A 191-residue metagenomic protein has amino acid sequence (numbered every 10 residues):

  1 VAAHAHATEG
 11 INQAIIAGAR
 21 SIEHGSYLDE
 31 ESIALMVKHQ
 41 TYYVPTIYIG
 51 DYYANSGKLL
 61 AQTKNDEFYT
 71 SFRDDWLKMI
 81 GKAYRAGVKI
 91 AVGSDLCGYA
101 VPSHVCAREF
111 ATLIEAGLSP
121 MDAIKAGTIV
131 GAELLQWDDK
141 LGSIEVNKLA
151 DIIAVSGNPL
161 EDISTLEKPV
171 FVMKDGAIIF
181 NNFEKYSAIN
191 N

Functional and structural regions predicted by a protein language model:
V1-D74, C97, G117-S119, L135 (+1 more regions): Active-site core of metal-dependent hydrolases
H4, G25, Y99-S103, S143 (+1 more regions): Alpha-helix N-cap/helix-start motif
A14, A54-N55, P102, S164-T165 (+1 more regions): Short glycine-/acidic-enriched loop or helix-start segments at secondary-structure transitions that form or flank
G18, K38-H39, A86-G87, L166-P169: Structured helix-beta-strand junction loops
E23-H24, G93, K174: Thr-Gly-centered strand-to-loop micro-motif
P45, S94, N182: Pocket-edge structural micro-motifs
L60-T63, F72-N158: His/Asp/Glu-enriched, well-ordered alpha-helical/loop segment that forms or immediately abuts the divalent-metal
G127-I129, E133, V146-N190: C-terminal cap of metal-dependent C-N hydrolases
